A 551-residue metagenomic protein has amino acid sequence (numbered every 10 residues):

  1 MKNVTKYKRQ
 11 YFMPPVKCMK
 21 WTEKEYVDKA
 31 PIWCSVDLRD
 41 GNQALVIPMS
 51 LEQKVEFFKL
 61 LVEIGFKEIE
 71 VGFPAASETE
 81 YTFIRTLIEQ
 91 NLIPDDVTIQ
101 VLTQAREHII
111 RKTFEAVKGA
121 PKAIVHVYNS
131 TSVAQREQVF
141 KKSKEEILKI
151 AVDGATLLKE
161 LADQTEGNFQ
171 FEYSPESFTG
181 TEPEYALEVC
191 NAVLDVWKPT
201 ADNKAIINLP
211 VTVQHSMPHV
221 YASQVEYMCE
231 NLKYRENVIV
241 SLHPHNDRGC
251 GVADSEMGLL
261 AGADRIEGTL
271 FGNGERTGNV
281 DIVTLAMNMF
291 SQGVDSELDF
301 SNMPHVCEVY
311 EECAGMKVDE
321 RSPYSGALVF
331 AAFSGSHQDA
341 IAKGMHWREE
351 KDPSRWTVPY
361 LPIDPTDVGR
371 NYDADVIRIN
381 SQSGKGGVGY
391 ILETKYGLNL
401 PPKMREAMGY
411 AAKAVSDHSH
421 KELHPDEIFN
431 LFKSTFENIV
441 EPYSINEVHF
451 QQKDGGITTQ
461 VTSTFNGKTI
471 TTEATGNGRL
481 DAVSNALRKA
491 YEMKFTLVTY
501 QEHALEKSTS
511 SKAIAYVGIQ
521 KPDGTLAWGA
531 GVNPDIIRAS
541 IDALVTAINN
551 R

Functional and structural regions predicted by a protein language model:
M1-E107, N371, V376-I379, S383 (+1 more regions): N-terminal capping/small domains of soluble enzymes
K2-R39, G293-E473, T509-I514: A mid-to-C-terminal "edge-of-domain" accessory segment
Y7, W33, I47-E68, I84-Q90 (+3 more regions): Alpha/beta enzyme core
D40, A44, P74-E78, S132-A134 (+5 more regions): Short, small-residue-enriched loops and turns at beta-alpha junctions that line or gate enzyme active sites
L209-V211, E267-E275, M287-D299, N371-I377 (+2 more regions): Short beta-alpha connecting loops at secondary-structure transitions that line or flank enzyme active sites
S216-K351: Catalytic alpha/beta core domains of metabolic enzymes, predominantly
M493-T525: Generic long, charged, amphipathic alpha-helical segments
T525-W528, V532-R551: Mixed-charge, glycine-accented linear interaction segment located at domain edges/termini
